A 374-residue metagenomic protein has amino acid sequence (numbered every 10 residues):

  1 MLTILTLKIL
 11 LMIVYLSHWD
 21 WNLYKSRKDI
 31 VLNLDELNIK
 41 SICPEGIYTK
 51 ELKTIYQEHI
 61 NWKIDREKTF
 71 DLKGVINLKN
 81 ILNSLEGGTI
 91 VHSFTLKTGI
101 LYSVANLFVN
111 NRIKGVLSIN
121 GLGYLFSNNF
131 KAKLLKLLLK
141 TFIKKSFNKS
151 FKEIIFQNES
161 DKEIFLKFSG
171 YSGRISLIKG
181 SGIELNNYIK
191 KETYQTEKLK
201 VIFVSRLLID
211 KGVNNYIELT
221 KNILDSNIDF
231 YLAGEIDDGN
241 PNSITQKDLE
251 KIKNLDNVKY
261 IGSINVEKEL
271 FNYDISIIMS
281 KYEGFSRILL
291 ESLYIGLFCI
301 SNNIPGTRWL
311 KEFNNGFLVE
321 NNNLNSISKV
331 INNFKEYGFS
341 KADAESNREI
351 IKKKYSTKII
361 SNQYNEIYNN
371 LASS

Functional and structural regions predicted by a protein language model:
Y24-D29, F203, L208-N222, L290: A conserved mid-protein helix/loop that constitutes part of the nucleotide-sugar donor-binding site
I42-Y48, I183, V204, D229-Q246: Glycosyltransferase donor-sugar binding loop
I60-N61, K144, N148-I189: Donor nucleotide-sugar binding/catalytic pocket of nucleotide-sugar-dependent glycosyltransferases
S93-G99, I119-N120: Short His-centered aromatic/hydrophobic patch
I244-S263: Nucleotide-activated donor-binding/catalytic signature segment of Leloir-type glycosyltransferases, i.e., the conserved
K281: Aromatic "clamp/platform" in nucleotide-sugar-dependent glycosyltransferases that forms part of the donor/acceptor
F298-S301: Short hydrophobic beta-strand element within catalytic cores of glycosyltransferases and related nucleotide-activated
F313, F317-N325, N333-G338: Conserved acidic donor-binding segment of nucleotide-sugar-dependent glycosyltransferases
